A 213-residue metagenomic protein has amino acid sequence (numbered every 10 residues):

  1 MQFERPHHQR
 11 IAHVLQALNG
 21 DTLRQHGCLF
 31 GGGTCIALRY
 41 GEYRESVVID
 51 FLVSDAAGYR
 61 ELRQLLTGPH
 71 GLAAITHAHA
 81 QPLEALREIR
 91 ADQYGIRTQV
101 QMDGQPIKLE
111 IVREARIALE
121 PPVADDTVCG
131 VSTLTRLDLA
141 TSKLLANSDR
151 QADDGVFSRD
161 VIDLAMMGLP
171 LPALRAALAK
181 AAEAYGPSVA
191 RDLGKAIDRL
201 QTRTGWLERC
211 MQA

Functional and structural regions predicted by a protein language model:
M1-A213: Compositionally biased terminal segments of proteins
